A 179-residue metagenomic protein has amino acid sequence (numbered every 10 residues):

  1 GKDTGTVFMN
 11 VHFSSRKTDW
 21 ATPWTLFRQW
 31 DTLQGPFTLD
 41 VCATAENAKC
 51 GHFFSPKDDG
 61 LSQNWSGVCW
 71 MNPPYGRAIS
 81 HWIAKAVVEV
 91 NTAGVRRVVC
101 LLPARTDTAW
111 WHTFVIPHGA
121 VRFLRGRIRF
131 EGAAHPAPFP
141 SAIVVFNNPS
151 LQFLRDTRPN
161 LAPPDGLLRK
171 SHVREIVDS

Functional and structural regions predicted by a protein language model:
G1-S179: Class I S-adenosyl-L-methionine-dependent methyltransferase catalytic core
